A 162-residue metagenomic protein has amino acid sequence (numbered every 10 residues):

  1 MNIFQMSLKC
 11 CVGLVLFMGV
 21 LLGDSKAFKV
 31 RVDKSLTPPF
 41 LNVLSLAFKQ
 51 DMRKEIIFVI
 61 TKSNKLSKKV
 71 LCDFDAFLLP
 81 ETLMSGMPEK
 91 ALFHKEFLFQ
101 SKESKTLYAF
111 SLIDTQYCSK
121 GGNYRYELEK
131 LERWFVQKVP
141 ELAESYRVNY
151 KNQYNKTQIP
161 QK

Functional and structural regions predicted by a protein language model:
N2-F58, G121-K162: N-terminal hydrophobic or amphipathic helices and topogenic motifs
K26-K130: N-terminal segment of the mature folded domain
